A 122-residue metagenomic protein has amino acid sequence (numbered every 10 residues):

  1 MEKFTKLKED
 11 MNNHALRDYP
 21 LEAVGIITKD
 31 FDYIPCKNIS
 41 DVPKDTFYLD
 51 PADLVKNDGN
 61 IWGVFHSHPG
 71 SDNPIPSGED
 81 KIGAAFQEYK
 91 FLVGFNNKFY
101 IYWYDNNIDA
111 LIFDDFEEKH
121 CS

Functional and structural regions predicted by a protein language model:
M1-N60, G70-S122: Conserved beta-strand-loop surface patch within small alpha/beta domains used for substrate/adaptor or ligand engagement
H66-H68: Histidine-centered active-site/metal-ligand motif
